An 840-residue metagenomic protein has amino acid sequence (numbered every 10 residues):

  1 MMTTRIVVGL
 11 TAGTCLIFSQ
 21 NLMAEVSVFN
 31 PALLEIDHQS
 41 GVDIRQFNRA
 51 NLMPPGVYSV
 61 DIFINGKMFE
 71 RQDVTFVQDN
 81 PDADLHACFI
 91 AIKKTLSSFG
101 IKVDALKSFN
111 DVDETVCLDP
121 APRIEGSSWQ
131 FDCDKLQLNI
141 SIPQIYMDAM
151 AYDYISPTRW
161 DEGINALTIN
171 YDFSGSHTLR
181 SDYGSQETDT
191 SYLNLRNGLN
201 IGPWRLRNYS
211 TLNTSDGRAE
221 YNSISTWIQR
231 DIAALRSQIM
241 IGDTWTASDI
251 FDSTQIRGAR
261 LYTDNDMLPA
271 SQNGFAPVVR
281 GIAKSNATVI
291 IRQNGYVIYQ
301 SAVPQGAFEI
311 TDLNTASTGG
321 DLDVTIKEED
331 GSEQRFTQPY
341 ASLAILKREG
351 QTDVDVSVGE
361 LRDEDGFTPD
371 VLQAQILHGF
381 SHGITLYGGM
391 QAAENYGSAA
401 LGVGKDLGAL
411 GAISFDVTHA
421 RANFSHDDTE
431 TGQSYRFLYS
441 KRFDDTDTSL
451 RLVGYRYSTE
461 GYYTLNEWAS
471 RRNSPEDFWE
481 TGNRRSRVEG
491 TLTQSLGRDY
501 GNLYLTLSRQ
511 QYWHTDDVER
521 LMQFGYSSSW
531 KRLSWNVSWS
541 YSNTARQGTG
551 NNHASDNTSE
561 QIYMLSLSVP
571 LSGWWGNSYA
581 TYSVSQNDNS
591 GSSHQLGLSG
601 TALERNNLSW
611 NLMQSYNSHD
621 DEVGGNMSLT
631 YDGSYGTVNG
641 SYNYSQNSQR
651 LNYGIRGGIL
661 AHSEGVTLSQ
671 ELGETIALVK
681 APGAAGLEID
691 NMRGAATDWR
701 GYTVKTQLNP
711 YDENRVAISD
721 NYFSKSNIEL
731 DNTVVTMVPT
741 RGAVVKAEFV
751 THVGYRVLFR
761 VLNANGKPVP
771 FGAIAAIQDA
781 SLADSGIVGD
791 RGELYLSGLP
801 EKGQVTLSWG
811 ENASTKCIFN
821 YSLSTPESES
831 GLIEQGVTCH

Functional and structural regions predicted by a protein language model:
I6-C15, A24-N273, N587-L660: Post-signal-peptide, soluble extracytosolic/periplasmic N-terminal scaffold domains of envelope/secretory systems
P54-F63, K67-F76, G683-R693, N765-A780: Short, ordered, surface-exposed loop/turn motifs in non-cytosolic proteins
I62, V279-G281, A677-A681, Y755-N763: A short, amphipathic beta-strand motif
G163-Y183, I201-S215, I239-D243, D353-R362 (+13 more regions): Transmembrane beta-strand segments that form the barrel wall of outer-membrane beta-barrel proteins
Y171, L195-L199, S225-R230, A374-H378 (+11 more regions): Residues on the lipid-exposed face of transmembrane beta-strands in outer-membrane beta-barrel proteins
E187-L193, E220-I224, F275, G350 (+11 more regions): Residues that define the transmembrane beta-barrel architecture of outer-membrane proteins
D243-Q255, S414-R487, S538-S566, S585-N589 (+3 more regions): Outer-membrane beta-barrel translocator/channel fold
G694-Y702, S781-E793: Short, acidic Ser/Thr/Gly-rich low-complexity loop/linker segments typical of extracellular and cell-surface proteins
